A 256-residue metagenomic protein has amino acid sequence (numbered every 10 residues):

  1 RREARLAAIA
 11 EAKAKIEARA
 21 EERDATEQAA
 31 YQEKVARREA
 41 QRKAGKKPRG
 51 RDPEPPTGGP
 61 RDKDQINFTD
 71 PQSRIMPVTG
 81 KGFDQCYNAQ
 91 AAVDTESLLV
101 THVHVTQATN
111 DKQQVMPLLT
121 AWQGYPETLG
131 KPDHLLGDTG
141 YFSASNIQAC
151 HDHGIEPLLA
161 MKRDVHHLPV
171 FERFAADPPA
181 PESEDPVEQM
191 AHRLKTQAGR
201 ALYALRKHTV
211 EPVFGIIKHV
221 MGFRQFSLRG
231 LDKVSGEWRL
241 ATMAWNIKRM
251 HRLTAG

Functional and structural regions predicted by a protein language model:
R1-G256: Anion-binding and metal-coordination hotspots
